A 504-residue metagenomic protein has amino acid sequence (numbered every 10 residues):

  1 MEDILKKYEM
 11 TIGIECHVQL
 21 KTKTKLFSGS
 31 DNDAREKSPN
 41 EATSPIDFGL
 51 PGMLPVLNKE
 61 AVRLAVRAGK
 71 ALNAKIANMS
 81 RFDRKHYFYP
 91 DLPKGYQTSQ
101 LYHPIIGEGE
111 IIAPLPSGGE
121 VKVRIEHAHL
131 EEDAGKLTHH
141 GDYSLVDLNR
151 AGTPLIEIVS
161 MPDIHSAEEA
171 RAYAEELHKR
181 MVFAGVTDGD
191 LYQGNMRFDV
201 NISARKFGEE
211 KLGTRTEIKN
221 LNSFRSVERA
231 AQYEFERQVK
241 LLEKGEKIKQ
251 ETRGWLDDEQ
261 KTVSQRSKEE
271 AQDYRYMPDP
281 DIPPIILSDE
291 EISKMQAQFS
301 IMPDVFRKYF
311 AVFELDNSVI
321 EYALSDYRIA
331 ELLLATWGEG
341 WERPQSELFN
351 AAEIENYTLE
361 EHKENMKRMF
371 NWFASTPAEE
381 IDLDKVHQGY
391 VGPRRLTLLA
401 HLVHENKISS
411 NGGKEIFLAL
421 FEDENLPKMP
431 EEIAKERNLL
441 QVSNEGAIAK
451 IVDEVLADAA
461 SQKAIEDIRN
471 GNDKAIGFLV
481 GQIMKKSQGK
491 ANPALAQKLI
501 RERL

Functional and structural regions predicted by a protein language model:
M1-I301, R307, A311, N317 (+2 more regions): Basic, nucleic-acid-interacting segments
K6, L148-T153, H165, L191-F198 (+2 more regions): C-terminal non-catalytic interaction appendages of large macromolecular assemblies
K21, K70, D163, H178 (+17 more regions): Signal for well-folded cores of large energy- and translation-related assemblies
A170, I320, G413, L495-A496: Small-residue helix-packing motif on alpha-helices
E176, A230, W372, G412 (+3 more regions): Amphipathic alpha-helical interaction/coupling elements
E246-D473: Long, charged, helix-rich clamp/arm modules that form nucleic acid-engaging surfaces of large nucleic-acid-processing
